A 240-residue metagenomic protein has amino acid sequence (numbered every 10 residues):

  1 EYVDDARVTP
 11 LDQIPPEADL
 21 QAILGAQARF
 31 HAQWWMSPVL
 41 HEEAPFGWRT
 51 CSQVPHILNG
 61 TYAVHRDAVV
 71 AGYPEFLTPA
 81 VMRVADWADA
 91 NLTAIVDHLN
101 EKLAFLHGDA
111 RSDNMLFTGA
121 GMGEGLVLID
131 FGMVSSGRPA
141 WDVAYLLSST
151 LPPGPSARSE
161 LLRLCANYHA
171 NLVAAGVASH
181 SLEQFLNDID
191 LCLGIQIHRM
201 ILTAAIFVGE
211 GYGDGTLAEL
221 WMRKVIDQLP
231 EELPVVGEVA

Functional and structural regions predicted by a protein language model:
E1-A6: Conserved short submotifs of the Hanks-type protein kinase catalytic core that shape the nucleotide-binding pocket
R7-H107, T118-G121, L220, V225 (+2 more regions): ATP-dependent phospho-/nucleotidyl transfer catalytic cores
L103-F105, L126, R138: Hydrophobic "anchor" residues on beta-strands that sit immediately upstream of conserved functional sites
D109, D130: Conserved catalytic-loop position in the HRD/HxD motif
M133-G176, L193-G213: Active-site activation/catalytic loop segments of kinase-like enzymes and analogous catalytic loops in related
V177-I195: All-alpha amphipathic helical-bundle segments outside canonical DNA-binding/catalytic cores that form hydrophobic
G194-A240: ATP/Mg2+ or Mg2+-diphosphate-binding catalytic cores that bind nucleotide phosphates or diphosphates via glycine-rich
